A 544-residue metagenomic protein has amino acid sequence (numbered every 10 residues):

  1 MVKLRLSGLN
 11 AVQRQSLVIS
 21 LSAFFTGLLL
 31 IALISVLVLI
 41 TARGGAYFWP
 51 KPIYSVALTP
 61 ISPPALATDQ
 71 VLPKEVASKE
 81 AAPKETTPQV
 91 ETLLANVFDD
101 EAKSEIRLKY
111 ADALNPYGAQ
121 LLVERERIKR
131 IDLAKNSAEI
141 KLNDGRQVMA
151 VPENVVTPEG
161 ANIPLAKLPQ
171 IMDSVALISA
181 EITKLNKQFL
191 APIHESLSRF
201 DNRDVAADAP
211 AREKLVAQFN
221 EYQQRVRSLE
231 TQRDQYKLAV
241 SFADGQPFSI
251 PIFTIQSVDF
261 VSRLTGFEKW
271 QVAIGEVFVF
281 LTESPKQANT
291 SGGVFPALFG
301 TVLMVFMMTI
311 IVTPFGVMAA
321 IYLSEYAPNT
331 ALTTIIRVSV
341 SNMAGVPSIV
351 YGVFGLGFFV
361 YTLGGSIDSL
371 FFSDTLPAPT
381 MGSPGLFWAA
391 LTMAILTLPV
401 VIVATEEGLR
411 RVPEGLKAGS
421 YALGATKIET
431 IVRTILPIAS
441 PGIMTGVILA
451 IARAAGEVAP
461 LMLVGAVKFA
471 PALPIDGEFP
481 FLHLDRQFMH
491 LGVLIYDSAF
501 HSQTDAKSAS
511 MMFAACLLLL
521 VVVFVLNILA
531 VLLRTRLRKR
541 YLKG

Functional and structural regions predicted by a protein language model:
M1-S35, T41-N289: Membrane-topology segments of multi-pass transport proteins
L28, G292-A320: Transmembrane alpha-helix signature in integral membrane proteins
V272-G292, A327, Y351-I395, G465-V467 (+1 more regions): Membrane-interfacial helix termini and adjacent extracytoplasmic/periplasmic loops of multi-pass transporters
A288, G465-L517: Interhelical loop and adjacent transmembrane-helix boundary motif in polytopic membrane transport permeases
M308-V340, V353, Y361, A530-K539: Transmembrane-helix boundary motif in ABC transporter permease subunits
I402-E406, V412-P413, K427-G465: Transmembrane alpha-helices
E406-E414, I448, V493-G544: C-terminal transmembrane helix and the adjacent membrane-cytosol boundary/short C-terminal tail of inner/organellar
